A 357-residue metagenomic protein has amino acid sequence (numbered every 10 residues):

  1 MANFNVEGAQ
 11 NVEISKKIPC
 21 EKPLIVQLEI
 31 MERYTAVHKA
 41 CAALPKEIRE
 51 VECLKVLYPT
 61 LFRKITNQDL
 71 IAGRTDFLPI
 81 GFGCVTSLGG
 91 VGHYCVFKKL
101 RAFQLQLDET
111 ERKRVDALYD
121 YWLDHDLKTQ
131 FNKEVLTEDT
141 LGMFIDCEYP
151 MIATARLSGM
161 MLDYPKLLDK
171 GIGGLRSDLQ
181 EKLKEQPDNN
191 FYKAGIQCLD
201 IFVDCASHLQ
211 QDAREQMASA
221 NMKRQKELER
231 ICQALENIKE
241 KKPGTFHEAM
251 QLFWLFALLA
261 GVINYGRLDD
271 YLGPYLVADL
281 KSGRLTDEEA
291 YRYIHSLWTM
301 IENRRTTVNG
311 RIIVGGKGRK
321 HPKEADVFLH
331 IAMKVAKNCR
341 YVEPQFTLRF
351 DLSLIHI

Functional and structural regions predicted by a protein language model:
M1-G195, K223-A234, G244-I355: Conserved catalytic cores of very large enzyme subunits
K193-S207: Extended non-globular scaffold/tether segments
V203, Q210, R214-M217, Q225 (+1 more regions): Heptad-repeat amphipathic alpha-helical coiled-coil interaction surface used for oligomerization/assembly
